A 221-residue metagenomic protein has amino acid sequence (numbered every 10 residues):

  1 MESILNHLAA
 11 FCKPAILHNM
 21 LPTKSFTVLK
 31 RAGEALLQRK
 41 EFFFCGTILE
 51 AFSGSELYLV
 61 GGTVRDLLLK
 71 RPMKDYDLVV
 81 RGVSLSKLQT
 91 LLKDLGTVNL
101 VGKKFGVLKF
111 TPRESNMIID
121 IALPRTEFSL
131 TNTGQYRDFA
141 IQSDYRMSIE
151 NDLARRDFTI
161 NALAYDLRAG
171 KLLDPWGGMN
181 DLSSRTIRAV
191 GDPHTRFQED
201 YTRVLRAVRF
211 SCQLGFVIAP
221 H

Functional and structural regions predicted by a protein language model:
E2-H221: Catalytic cores of the polymerase beta-like nucleotidyltransferase superfamily and closely associated nucleotide
